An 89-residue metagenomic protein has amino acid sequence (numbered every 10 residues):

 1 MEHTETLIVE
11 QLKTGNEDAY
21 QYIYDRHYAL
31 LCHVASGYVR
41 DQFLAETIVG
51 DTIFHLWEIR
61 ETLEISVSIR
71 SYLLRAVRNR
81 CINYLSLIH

Functional and structural regions predicted by a protein language model:
M1-H3: Intrinsic, short, N-terminal disordered tails of RNA polymerase sigma-factor systems
K13-T14, D51-S68: Sigma70-family region 2
K13-Y22, C32-D51: Short, charged helix-capping/linker segments at alpha-helix termini
I23-H27: Short, solvent-exposed amphipathic helices
Y28, D41-Q42, E46, R60-S66: A short, glycine- and basic residue-enriched loop/turn that sits immediately adjacent to a domain's principal
L31, A35, R60, L73 (+1 more regions): Hydrophobic-face residues of short alpha-helical interaction/recognition segments
I88-H89: Conserved small/polar residues in nucleotide/adenosyl-binding loops
